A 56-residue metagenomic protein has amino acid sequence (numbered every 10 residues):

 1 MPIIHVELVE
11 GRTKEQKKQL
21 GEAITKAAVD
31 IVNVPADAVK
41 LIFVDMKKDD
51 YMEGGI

Functional and structural regions predicted by a protein language model:
P2-I56: A domain-level signal for the structural core that forms small-molecule/cofactor-binding pockets and catalytic centers
